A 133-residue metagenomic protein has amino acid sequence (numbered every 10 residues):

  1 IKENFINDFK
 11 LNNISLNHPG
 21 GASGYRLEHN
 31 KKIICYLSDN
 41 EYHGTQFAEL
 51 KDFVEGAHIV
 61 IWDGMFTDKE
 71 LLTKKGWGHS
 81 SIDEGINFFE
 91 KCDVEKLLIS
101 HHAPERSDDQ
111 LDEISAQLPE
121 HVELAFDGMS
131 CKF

Functional and structural regions predicted by a protein language model:
I1-D52, D127-F133: Core dinuclear metal-dependent hydrolase active-site scaffold
Y42-G128: Cap/insert and terminal regions of metallo-dependent hydrolase folds
